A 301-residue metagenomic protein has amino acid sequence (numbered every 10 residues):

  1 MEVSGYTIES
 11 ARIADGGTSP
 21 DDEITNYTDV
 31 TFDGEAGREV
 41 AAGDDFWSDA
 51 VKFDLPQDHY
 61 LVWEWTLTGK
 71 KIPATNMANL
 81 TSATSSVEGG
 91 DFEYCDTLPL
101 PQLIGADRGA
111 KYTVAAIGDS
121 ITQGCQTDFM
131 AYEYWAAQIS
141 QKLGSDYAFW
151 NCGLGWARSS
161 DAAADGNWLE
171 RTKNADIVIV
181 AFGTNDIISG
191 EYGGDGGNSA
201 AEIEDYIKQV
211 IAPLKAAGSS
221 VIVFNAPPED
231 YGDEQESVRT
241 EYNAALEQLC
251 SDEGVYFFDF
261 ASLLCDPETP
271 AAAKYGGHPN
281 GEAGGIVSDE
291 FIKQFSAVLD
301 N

Functional and structural regions predicted by a protein language model:
M1-I117, T122-Q123, T127-F129, S296-D300: N-terminal secretory targeting modules
A11-A14, Y112-A116, I121-K208, D230-D233 (+2 more regions): Conserved SGNH/GDSL esterase-like catalytic core that processes O-acyl groups on lipids and polysaccharides
D54, N167-N174, A212-P213, S296-N301: Surface-exposed acidic, glycine-flexible loop patches that form ligand/cofactor-binding and adhesion interfaces
N151-G153, N225, D259-A261: Residue-level recognition of beta-strand->loop/alpha-helix junctions
A181, F224-N225: Alpha/beta-hydrolase-fold catalytic nucleophile elbow
E202-A216, E241-Q248: Alpha-helical scaffolding segments of alpha/beta enzyme cores, especially the outer helices of TIM-barrel or partial
A217-V221, V255: A short helix->loop->beta-strand "cap" motif at the edges of active sites that frequently abuts
P228-N301: Catalytic His-Asp segment of secreted/periplasmic serine-dependent ester chemistry enzymes
